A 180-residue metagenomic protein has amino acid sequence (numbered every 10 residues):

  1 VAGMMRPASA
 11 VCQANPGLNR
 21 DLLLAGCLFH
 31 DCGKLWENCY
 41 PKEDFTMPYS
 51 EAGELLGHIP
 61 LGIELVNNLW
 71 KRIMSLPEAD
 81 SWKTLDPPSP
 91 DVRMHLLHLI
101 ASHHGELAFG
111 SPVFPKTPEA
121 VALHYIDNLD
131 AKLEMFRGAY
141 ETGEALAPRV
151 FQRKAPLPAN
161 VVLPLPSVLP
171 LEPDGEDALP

Functional and structural regions predicted by a protein language model:
V1-A8, C12-Q13: Helix-hairpin-helix/helix-loop-helix acidic hairpins
A10-G143: Divalent metal-dependent catalytic cores for phosphoryl transfer on phosphate-bearing substrates
K116-L179: Acidic, carboxylate-rich catalytic segments that either coordinate divalent cations
